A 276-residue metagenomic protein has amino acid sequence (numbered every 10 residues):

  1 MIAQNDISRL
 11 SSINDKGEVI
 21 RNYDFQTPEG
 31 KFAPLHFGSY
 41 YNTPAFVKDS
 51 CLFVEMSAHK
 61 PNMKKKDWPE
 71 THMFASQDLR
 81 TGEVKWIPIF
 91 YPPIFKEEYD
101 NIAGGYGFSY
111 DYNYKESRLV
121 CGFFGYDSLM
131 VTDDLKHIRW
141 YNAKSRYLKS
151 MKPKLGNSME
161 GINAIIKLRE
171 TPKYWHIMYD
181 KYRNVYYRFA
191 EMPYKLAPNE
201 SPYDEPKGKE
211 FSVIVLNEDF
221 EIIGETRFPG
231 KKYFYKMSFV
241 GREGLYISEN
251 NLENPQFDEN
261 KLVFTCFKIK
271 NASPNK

Functional and structural regions predicted by a protein language model:
I2-D6, E55-M56, C121-F124, F189-A190: Conserved beta-strand positions in repeat-built beta-propeller and related beta-rich domains
N5-K65, E70: Asp-box/WD-like beta-propeller blade repeats and closely related beta-sheet repeat scaffolds
S12-E18, D67-E83, D127-V131, S201-E221 (+1 more regions): Beta-propeller blade signature
I20-G38, V84-G105, R139-R169, R227-K232: Surface-exposed loop and turn segments in beta-propeller and other repeat-based domains that flank or scaffold
F37-D49, I102-K115, E170-Y182, S238-R242: Structural signature of eukaryotic scaffold interfaces centered on beta-propeller domains
V54-E70, R188-G208, N250-F264: Short, conserved, GDST-rich strand-edge loop motifs in beta-rich repeat architectures
D67-D133: Loop-centered beta-sheet repeat module
L168-N217: Loop/turn-rich, solvent-exposed surfaces of beta-rich toroidal or solenoidal domains
